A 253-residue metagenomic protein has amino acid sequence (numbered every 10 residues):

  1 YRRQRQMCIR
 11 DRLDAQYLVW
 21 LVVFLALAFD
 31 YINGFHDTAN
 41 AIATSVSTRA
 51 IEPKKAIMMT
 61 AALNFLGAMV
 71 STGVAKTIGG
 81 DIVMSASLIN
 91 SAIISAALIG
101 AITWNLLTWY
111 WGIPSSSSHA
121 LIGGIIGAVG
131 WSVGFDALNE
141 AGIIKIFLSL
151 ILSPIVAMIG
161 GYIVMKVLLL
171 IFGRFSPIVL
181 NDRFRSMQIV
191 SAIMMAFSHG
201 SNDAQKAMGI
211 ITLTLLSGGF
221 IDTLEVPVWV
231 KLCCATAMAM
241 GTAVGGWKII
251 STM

Functional and structural regions predicted by a protein language model:
Y1-I9: Single conserved hydrophobic/aromatic residue that forms the stacking wall/gate of nucleotide- or nucleobase-binding
R10-T252: Multi-pass alpha-helical transmembrane bundle typical of ion/small-solute transporters and intramembrane aspartyl
